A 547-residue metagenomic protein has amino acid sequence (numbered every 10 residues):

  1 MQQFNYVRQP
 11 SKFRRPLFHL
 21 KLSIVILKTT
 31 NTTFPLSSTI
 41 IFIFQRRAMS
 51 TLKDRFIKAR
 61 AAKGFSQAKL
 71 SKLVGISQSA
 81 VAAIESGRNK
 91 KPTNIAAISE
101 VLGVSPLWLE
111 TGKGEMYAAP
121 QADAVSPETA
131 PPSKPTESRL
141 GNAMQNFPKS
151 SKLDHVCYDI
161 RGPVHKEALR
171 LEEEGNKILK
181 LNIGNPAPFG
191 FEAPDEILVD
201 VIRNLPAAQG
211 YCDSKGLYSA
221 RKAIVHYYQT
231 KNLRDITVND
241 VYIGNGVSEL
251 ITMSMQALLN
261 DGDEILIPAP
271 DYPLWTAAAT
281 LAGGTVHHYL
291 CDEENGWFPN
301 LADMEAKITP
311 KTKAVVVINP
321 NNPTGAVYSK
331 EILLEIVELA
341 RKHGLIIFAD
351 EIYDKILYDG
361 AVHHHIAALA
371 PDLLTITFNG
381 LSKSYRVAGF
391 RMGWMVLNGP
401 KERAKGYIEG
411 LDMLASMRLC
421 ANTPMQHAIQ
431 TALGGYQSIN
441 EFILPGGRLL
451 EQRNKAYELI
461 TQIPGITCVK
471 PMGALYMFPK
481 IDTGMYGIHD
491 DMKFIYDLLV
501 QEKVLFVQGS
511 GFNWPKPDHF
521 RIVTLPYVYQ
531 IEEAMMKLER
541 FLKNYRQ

Functional and structural regions predicted by a protein language model:
R15, T230, A306, G487-D490 (+2 more regions): PLP-dependent enzyme catalytic core of the Aspartate aminotransferase-like
L17-G64: A short, Lys/Arg-rich alpha-helix, primarily the initiator
G87-E100, M116: Short, basic-rich loop-to-helix N-cap that marks the start of a DNA-contacting helix
Q145-G246, M253, C420, A432-Y436 (+1 more regions): N-terminal small-domain helix-loop-helix segment of the aminotransferase-like
A257-A279: Conserved PLP-anchoring active-site segment centered on the Schiff-base-forming lysine
H287, D292-A361: Active-site phosphate-binding strand-loop segment of PLP-dependent enzymes
A368-G447, Y457-L459, L542: Conserved core segment of the aminotransferase class I/II
Q430, G446-I460, C468-D482, K516: Conserved glycine-rich beta-strand-loop-beta hairpin in the small C-terminal domain of fold type I
